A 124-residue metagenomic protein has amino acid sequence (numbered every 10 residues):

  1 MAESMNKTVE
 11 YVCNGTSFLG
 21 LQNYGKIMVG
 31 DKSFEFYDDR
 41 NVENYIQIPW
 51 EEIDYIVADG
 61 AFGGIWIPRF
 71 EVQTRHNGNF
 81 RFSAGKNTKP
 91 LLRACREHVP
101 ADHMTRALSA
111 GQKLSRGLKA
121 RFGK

Functional and structural regions predicted by a protein language model:
M1-V29, I46, A94, M104-K124: Anionic N-terminal interaction surfaces
A2, E35-F36, V42, N77-S83: Short, surface-exposed beta-strand/loop "edge" segments at domain boundaries and coil↔beta transitions
A2-S4, I65, R75: A generic structural signal for short, non-catalytic loop/turn and secondary-structure boundary residues
S17-R69: Phosphoinositide-binding peripheral membrane targeting modules
Y55-V57, T88-A101: Short, surface-exposed linear segments at secondary-structure transitions and domain or protein termini
A61-F70, C95-Q112: Short, surface-exposed secondary-structure junctions/capping segments
R69-Q73, L118: Short, flexible, solvent-exposed loop/turn segments with mixed acidic/basic and small polar residues
V72-A94: Canonical phosphoinositide-binding patch of PH/PH-like domains
